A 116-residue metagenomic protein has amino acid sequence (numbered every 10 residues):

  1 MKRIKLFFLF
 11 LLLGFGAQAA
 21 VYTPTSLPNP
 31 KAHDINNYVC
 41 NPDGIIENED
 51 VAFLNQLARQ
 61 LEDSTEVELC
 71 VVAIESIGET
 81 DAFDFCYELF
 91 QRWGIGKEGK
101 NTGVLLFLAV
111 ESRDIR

Functional and structural regions predicted by a protein language model:
M1-T25: Bacterial Sec-dependent N-terminal signal peptides
A20-R116: Folded, non-transmembrane soluble domains that reside on the lumenal/extracytoplasmic side of membranes
